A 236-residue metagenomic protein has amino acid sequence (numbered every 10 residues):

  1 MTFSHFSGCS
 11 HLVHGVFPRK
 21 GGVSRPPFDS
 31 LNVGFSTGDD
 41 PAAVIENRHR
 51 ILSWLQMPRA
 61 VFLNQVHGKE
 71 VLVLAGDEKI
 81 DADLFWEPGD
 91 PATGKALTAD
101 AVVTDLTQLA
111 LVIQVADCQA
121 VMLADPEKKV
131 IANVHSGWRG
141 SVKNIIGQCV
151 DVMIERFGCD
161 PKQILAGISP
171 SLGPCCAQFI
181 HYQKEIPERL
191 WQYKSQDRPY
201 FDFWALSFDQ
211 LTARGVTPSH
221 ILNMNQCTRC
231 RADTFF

Functional and structural regions predicted by a protein language model:
M1-F236: Active-site microenvironment for binding and transforming phosphate-containing groups
